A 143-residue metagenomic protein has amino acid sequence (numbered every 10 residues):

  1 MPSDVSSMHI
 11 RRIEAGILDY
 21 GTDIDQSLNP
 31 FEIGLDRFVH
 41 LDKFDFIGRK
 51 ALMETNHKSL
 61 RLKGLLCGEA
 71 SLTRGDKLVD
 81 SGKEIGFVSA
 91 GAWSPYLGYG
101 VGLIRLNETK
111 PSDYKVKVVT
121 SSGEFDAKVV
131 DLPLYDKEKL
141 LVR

Functional and structural regions predicted by a protein language model:
M1-R143: Conserved, structured C-terminal
